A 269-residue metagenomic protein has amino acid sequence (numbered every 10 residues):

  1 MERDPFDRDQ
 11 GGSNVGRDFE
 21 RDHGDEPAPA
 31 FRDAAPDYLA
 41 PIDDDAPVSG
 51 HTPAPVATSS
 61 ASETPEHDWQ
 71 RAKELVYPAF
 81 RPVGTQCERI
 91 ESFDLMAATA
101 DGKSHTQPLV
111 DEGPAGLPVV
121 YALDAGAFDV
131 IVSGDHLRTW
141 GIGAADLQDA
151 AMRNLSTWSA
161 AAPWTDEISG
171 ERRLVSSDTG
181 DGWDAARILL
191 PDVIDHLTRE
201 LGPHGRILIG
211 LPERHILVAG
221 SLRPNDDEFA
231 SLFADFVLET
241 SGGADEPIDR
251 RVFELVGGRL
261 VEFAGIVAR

Functional and structural regions predicted by a protein language model:
D9, G16, E20, P27-S169: Extended, low-hydrophobicity segments enriched in charged/polar residues
D94-L255, L260-V267: A contiguous, surface-oriented mixed alpha/beta subdomain in the mid-to-C-terminal portion of proteins that forms
